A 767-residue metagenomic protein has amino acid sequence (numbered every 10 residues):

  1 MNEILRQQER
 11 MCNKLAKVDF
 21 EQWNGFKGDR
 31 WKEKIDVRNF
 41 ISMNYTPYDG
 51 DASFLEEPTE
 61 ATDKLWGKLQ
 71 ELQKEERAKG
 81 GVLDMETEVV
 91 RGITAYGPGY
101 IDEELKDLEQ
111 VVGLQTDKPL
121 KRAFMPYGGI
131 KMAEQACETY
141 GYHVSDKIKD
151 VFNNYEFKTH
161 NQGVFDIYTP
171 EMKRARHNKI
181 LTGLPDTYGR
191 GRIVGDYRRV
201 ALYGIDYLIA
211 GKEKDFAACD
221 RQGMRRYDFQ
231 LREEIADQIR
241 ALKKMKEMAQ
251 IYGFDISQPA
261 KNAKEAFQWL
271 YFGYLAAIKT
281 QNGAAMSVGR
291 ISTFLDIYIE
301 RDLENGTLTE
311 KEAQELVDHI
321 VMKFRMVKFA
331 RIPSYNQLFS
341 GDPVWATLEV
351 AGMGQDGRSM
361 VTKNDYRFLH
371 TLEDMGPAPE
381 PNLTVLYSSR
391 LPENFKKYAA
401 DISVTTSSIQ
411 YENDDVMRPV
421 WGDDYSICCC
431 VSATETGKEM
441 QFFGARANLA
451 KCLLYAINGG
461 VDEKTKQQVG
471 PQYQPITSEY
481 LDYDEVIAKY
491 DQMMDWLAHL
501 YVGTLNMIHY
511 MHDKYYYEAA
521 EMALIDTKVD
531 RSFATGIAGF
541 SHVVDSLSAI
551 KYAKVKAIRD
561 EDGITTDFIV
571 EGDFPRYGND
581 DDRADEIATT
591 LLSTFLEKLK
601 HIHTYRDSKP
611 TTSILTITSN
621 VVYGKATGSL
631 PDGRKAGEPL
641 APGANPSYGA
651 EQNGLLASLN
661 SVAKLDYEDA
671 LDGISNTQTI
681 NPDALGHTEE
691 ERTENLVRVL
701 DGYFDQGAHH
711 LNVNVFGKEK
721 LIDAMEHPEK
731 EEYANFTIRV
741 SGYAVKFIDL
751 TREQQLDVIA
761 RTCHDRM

Functional and structural regions predicted by a protein language model:
N2-M767: Conserved catalytic cores of very large enzyme subunits
